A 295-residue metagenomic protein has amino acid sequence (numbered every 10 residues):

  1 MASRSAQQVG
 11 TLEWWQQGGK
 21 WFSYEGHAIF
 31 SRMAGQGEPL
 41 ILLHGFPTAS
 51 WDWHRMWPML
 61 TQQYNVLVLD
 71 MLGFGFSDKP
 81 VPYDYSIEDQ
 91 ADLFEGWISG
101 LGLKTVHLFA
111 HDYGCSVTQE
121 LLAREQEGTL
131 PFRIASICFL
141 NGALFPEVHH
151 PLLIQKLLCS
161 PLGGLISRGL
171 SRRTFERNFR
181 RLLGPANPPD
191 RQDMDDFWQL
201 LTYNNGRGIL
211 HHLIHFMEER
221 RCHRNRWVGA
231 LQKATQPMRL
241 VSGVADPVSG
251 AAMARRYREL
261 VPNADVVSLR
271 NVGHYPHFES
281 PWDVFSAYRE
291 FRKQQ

Functional and structural regions predicted by a protein language model:
M1-L40, T61-Y64, L103-K104, S286-Q295: Alpha/beta-hydrolase fold catalytic core
W14-W15, F22-G26, A34, V68-A110 (+4 more regions): Active-site loop/oxyanion-hole signature of alpha/beta-hydrolase fold enzymes
F30-F76: Conserved HGGG/HGGXW glycine-rich cap/lid loop of the alpha/beta-hydrolase fold
L43-G45, H111, S242: The conserved beta1-alpha1 loop
K104-H149: Conserved hydrolase catalytic core segment
P146-Q199: Helix-rich cap/lid subdomain of alpha/beta-hydrolase
G206-E259, S268: Conserved serine/cysteine hydrolase catalytic core
N263-Q295: Catalytic active-site module of serine/aspartate enzymes centered on a nucleophile-bearing elbow/loop
